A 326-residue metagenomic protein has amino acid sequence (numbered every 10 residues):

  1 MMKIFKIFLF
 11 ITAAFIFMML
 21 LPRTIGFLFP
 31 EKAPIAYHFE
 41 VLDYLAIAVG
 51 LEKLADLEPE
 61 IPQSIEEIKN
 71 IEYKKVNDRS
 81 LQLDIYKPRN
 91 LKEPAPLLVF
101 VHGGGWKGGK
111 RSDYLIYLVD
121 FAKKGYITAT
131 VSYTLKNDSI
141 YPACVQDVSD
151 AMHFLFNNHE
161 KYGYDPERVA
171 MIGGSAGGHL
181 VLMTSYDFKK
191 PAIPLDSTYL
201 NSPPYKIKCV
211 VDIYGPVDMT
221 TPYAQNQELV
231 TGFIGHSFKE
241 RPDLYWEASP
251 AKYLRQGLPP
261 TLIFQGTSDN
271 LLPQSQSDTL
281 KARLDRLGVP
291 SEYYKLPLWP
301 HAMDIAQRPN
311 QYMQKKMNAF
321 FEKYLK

Functional and structural regions predicted by a protein language model:
M1-K6: Positively charged n-region of N-terminal signal peptides that target proteins for export
I7-K326: Alpha/beta-hydrolase superfamily serine-hydrolase fold, recognizing
